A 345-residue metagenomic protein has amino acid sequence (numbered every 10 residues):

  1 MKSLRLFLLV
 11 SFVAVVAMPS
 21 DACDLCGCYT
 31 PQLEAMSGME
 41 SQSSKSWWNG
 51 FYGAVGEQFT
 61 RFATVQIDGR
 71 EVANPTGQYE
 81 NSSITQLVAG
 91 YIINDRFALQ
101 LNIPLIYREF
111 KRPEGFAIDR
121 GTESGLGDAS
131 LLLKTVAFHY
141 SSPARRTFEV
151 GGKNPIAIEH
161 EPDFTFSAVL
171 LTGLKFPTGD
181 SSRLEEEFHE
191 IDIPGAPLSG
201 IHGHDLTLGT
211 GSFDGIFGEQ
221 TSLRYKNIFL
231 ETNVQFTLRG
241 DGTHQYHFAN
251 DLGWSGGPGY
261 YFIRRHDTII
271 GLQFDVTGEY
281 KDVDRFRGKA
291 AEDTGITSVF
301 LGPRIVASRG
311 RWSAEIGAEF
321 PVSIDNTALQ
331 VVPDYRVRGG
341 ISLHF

Functional and structural regions predicted by a protein language model:
P19-V65, S141-F166, D180-S182: Outer-membrane beta-barrel biogenesis signature
S43, V55-E57, L87-Y91, L101 (+8 more regions): Residues on the lipid-exposed face of transmembrane beta-strands in outer-membrane beta-barrel proteins
N49, N81-T85, E123-L131, F164-F166 (+5 more regions): Residues that define the transmembrane beta-barrel architecture of outer-membrane proteins
F51, A63-T64, R96-L101, H139-P143 (+3 more regions): Repeated loop/turn-to-beta-strand initiation elements of outer-membrane beta-barrel proteins
E57-A63, I103-E109, A137, L174-D180 (+7 more regions): Transmembrane beta-strands of outer-membrane beta-barrel pores
F59-I84, E187, H202-D205: Surface-exposed strand-loop-strand hairpins of Gram-negative outer-membrane beta-barrel proteins
T64-D68, V72-P75, G242-F345: Outer membrane beta-barrel transmembrane domains
R108-A249, S308: Outer-membrane pore/translocation modules
